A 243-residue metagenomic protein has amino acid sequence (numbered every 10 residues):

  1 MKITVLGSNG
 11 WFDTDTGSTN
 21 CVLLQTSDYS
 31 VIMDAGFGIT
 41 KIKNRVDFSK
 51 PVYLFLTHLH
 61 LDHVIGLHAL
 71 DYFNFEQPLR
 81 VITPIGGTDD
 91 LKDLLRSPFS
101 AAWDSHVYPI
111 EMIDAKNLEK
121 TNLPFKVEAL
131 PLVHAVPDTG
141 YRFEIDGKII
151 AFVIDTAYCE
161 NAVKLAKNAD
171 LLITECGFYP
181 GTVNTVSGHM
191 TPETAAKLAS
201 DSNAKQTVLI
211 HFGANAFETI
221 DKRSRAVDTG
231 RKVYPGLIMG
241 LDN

Functional and structural regions predicted by a protein language model:
M1-V153, A157-K164, D221-N243: Binuclear metal-dependent hydrolase catalytic cores
Y158-N243: Cap/insert and terminal regions of metallo-dependent hydrolase folds
